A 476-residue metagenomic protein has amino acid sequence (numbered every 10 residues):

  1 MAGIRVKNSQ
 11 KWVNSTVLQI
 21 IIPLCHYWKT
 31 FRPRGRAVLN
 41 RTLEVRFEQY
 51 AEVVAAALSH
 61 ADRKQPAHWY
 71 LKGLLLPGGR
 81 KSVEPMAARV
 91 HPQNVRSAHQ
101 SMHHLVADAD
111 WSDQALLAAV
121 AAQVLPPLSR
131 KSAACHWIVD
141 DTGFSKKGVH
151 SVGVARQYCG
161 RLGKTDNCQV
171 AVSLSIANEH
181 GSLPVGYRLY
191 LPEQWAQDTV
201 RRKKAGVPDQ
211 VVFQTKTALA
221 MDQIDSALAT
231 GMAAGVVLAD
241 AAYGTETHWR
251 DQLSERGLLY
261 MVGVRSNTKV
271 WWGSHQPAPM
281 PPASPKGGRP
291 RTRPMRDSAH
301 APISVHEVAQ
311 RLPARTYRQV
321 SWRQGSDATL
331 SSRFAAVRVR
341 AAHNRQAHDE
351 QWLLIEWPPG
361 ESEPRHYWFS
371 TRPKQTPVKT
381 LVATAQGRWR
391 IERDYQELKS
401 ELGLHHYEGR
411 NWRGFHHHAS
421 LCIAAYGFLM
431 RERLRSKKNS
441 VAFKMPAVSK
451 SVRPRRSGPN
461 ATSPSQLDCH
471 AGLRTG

Functional and structural regions predicted by a protein language model:
R34, V38-L238, A242-V262, S266-K269 (+6 more regions): Conserved, well-structured functional cores that handle cations and Mg-NTP chemistry
E48, H180-F213, M261-S266, V270-R390 (+2 more regions): An anionic, glycine-rich sequence signature occurring as long contiguous blocks
V139, G143, Y243, R291-R296 (+1 more regions): Short amphipathic alpha-helical "interface-anchor" segments enriched in bulky aromatics
L402-P464: Basic, amphipathic alpha-helical segments enriched in Lys/Arg and hydrophobic/aromatic residues
Q466-L467, L473: Cationic, amphipathic, low-complexity alpha-helical segments enriched in hydrophobics plus arginine/proline
